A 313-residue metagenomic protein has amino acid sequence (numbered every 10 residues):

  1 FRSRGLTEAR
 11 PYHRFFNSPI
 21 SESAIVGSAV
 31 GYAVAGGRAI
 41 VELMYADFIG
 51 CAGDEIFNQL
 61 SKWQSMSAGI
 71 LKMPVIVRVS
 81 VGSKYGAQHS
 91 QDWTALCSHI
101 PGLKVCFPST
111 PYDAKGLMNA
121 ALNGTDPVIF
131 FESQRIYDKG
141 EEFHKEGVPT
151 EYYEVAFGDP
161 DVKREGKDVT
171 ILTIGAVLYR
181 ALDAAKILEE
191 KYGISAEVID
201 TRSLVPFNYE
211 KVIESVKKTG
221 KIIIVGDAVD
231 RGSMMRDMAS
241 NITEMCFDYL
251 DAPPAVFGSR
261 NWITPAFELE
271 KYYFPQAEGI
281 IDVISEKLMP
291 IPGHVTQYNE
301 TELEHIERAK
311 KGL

Functional and structural regions predicted by a protein language model:
F1-A9, L71-M73, V79, Q134-L313: Thiamine diphosphate
F1-F131, R135-I136, Y298-L313: Thiamine diphosphate
